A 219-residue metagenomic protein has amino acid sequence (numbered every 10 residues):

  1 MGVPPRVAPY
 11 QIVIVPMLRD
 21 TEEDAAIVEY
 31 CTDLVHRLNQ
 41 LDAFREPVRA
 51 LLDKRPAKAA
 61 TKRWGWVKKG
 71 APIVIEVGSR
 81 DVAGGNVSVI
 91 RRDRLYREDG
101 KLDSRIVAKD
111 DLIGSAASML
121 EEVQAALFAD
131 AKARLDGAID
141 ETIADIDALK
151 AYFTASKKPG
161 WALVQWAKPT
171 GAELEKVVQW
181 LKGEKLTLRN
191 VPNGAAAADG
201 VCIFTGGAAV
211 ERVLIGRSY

Functional and structural regions predicted by a protein language model:
M1-Y219: NTP/phosphate- and nucleic-acid-binding module
